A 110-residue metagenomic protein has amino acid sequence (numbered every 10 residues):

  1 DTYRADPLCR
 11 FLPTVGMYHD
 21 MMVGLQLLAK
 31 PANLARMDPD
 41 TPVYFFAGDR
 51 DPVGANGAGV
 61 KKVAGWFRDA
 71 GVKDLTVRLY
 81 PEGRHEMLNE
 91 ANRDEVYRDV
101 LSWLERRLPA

Functional and structural regions predicted by a protein language model:
D1-F46: Alpha/beta-hydrolase
D6, D20, D49-D51, E90 (+1 more regions): Acidic side chains
R10, P52-V53, E86-M87: Short strand->helix junction
V15, N56-V60, N89-D94: Conserved strand-to-helix beginnings and helix N-cap segments that scaffold or border functional pockets
D20-V23, K62, E95, D99: Alpha-helical elements of Rossmann-like donor-binding domains used by nucleotide-donor carbohydrate transfer enzymes
L28, R68-A110: Catalytic active-site module of serine/aspartate enzymes centered on a nucleophile-bearing elbow/loop
P42-Y44, D49-L79: Conserved loop-alpha-helix segment in the C-terminal half of the alpha/beta-hydrolase fold that carries the catalytic
